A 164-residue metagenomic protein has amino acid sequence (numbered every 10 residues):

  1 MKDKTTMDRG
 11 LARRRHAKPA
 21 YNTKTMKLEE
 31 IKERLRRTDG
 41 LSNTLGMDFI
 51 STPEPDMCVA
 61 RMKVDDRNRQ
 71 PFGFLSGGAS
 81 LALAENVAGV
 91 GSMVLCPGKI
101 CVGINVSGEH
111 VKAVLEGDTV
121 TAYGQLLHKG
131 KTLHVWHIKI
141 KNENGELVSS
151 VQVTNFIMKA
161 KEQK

Functional and structural regions predicted by a protein language model:
M7-K164: Terminal targeting signals and extreme-terminal segments of soluble enzymes
